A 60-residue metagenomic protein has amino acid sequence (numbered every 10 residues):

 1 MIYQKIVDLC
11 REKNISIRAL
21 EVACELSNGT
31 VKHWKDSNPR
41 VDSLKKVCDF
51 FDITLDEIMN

Functional and structural regions predicted by a protein language model:
M1-A19, H33: A short, Lys/Arg-rich alpha-helix, primarily the initiator
V7-L9, A23, N38-P39, L55: Mobile acidic interaction elements
R11, V22, D49: Alpha-helical residues within the helix-turn-helix
E25-P39: Recognition helix of helix-turn-helix/homeodomain-like DNA-binding domains that insert into the DNA major groove
D42-E57: DNA major-groove recognition helix of helix-turn-helix/homeodomain DNA-binding modules
